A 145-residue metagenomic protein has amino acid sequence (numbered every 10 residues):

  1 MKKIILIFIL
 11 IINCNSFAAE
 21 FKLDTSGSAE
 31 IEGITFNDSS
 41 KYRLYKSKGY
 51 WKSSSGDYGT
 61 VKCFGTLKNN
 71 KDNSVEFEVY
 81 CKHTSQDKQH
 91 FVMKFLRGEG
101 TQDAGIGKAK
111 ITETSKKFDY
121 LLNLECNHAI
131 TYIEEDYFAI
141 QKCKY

Functional and structural regions predicted by a protein language model:
I4-N13: Sec-dependent N-terminal signal peptides
C14-A18: Sec/Tat signal peptide C-region and signal peptidase I cleavage site
A19-Y145: Beta-strand-enriched cores of mature, soluble protein domains
